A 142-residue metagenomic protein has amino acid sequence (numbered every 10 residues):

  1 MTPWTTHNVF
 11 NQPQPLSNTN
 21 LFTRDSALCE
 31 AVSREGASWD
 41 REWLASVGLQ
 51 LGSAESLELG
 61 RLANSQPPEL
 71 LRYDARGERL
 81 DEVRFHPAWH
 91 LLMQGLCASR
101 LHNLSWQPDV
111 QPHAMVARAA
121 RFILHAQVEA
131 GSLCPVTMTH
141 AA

Functional and structural regions predicted by a protein language model:
M1-V110, A130: Extended, charge-enriched "interface" segments that sit outside catalytic cores
P108-A142: Extended, domain-scale alpha-helical bundle/helix-rich regions
